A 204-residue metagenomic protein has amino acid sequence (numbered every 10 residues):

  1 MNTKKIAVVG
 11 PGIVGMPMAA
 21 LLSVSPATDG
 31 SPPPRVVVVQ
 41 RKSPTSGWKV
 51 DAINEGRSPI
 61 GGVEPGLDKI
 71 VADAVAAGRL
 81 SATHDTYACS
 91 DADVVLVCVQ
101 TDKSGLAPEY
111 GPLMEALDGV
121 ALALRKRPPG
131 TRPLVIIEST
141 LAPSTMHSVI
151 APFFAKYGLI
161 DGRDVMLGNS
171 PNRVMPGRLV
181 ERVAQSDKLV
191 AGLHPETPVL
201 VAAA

Functional and structural regions predicted by a protein language model:
M1-P59: NAD(P)+-binding Rossmann beta1-loop-alpha1 motif at the extreme N-terminus of oxidoreductases
I6-V8, G15-P17, L21-L22, K42 (+4 more regions): N-terminal Rossmann-like NAD(P)+-binding domain of SDR-like oxidoreductases, especially those catalyzing
A52-L80: N-terminal glycine-rich dinucleotide-binding loop that anchors FAD/FMN and/or NAD(P) in oxidoreductases
A76-D91: Short acidic low-complexity segments
V97-V99, S139, L193: Glycine-rich, N-terminal phosphate-binding loop of Rossmann-like dinucleotide-binding domains
K103-V174: Rossmann-like NAD(P)(H) cofactor-binding subdomain of soluble oxidoreductases
P152-N169, V174, L179-A204: Internal alpha-helical scaffold of NAD(P)-dependent oxidoreductase catalytic cores
